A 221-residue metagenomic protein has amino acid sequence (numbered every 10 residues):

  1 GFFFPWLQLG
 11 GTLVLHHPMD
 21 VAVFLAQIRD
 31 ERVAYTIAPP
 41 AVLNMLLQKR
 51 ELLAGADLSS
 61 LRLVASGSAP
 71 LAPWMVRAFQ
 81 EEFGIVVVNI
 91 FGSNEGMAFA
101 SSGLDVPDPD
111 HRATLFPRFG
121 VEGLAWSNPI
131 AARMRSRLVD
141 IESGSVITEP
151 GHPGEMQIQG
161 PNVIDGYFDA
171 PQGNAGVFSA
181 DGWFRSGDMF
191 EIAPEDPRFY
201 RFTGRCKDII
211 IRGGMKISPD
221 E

Functional and structural regions predicted by a protein language model:
G1-A34, M45, K49: Conserved AMP-binding/adenylation subdomain of ANL enzymes
Q8-G11, V33-A38, L47-V121, R135 (+2 more regions): Gly/Ser/Thr-rich phosphate-binding loop
G10, I28, T36-P39, D188 (+2 more regions): Residue-level signal for inorganic ion chemistry
P39-V42, G160-N162: Beta->alpha turn/N-cap motifs
N44, R77, Q172: Active-site phosphate/pyrophosphate- and oxyanion-stabilizing loops and adjacent acidic/basic residues in soluble
T114-I130, F178-D181: Short Gly/Pro-enriched turn/cap motifs at secondary-structure boundaries
L138-D140, E191: Hydrophobic beta-strand positions
V146-E149, E155-D220: Conserved ATP-binding/catalytic segment of the ANL
